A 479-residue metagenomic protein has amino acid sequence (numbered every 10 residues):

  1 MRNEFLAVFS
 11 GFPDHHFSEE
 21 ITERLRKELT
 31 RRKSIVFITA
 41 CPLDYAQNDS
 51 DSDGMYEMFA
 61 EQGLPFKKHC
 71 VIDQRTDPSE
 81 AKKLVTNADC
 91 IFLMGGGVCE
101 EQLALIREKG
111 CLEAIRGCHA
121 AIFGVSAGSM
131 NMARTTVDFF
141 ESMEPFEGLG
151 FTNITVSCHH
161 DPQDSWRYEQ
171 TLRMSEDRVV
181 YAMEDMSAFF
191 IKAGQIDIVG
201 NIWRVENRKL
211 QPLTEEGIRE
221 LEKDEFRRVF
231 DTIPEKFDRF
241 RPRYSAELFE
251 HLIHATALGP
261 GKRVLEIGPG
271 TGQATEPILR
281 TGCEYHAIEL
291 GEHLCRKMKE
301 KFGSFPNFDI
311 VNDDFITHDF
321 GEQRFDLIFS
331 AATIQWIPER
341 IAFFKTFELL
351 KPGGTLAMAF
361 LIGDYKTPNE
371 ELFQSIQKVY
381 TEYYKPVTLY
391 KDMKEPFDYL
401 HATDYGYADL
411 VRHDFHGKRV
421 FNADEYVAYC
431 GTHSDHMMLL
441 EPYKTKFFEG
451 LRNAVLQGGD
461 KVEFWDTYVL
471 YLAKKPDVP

Functional and structural regions predicted by a protein language model:
R2-R31, C41-P42, A46-D49, D53 (+2 more regions): C-terminal and late-domain segments of enzyme folds
E100-S165: Class I SAM-dependent methyltransferase SAM-binding "motif I" and its flanking Rossmann-like core
E222-G259: Conserved class I S-adenosyl-L-methionine
R263-L265, T271-T317: Class I SAM-dependent methyltransferase SAM/SAH-binding core
H318-I328: A short acidic, Gly/Pro-enriched loop at the edge of an enzyme's catalytic core that lines a small-molecule cofactor
W336-T346: A short, conserved alpha-helix within the catalytic core of class I
F347, K351-K418: Conserved catalytic/acceptor-binding region of the Class I
M393-P479: Conserved Class I S-adenosyl-L-methionine
